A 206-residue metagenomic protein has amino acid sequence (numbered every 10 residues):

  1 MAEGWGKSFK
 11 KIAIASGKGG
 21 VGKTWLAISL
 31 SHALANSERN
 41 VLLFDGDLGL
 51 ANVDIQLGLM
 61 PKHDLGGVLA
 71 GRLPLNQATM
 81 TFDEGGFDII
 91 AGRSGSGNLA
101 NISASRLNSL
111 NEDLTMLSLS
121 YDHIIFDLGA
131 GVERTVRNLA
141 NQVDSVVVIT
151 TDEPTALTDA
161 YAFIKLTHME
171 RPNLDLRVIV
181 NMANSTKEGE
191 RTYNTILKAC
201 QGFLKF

Functional and structural regions predicted by a protein language model:
G4, K23, A27, S103-R106 (+3 more regions): Short, conserved glycine- and acidic-residue-centered signature motifs in active-site or ligand-binding loops
G4-D47: Walker A/P-loop phosphate-binding motif and the immediately C-terminal alpha-helix
I12, N40-L42, F87-I89, V146-V147 (+1 more regions): Structural motif
S16, D45, A91-S94, L128 (+1 more regions): Flexible glycine-/small-residue-rich
F44-L119: P-loop/Walker-type NTP enzyme "switch/lid" segment
H123, L128-F206: Conserved catalytic-core segment of NTP-binding enzymes
